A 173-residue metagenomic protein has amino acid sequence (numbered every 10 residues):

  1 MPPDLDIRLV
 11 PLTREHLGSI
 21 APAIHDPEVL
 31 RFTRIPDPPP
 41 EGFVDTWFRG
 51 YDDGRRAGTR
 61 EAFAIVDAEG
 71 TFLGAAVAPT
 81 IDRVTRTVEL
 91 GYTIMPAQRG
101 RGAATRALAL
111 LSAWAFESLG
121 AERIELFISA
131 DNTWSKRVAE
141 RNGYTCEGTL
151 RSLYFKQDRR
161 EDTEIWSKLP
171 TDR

Functional and structural regions predicted by a protein language model:
M1-P27, V66-R173: Acyl-donor (CoA/ACP) binding surface of acyl/acetyltransferases
I24, T33, R55-R56: Hydrophobic residues in alpha-helical segments
E28-G50: Conserved GNAT-fold acetyl-CoA-binding loop/helix
V29, P38, A57-R60, I124: Secondary-structure boundary/capping residues
R31-T33, F63, T163: Short, hydrophobic secondary-structure boundary micro-motifs
W47, R55-R56, T93, W114: Tryptophan-centered motif/residue detector
G50-A64: A short helix-loop-beta-strand connector motif used in the catalytic cores of GNAT acetyltransferases and, in some
